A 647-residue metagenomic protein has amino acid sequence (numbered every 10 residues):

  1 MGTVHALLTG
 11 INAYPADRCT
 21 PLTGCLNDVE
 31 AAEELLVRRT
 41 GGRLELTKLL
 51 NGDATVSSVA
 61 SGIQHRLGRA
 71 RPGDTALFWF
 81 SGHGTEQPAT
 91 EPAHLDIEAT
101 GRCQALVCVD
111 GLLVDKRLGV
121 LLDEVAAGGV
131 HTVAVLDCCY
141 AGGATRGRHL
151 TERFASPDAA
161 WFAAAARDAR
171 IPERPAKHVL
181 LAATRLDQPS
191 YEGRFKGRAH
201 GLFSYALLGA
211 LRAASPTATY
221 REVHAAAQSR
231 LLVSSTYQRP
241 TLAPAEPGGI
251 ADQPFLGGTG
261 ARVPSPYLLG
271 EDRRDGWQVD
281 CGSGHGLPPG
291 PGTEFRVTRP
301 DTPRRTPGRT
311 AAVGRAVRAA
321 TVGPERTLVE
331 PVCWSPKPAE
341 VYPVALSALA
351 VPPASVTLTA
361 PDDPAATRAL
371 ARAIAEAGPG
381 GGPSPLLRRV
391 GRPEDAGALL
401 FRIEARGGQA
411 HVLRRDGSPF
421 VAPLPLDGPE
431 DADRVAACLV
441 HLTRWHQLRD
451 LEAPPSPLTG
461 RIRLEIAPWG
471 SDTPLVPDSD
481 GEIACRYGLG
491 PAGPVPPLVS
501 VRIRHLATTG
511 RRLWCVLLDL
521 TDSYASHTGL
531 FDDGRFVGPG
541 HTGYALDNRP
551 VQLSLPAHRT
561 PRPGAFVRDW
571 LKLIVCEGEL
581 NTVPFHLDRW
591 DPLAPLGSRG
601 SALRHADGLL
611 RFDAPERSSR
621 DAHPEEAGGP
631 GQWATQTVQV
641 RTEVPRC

Functional and structural regions predicted by a protein language model:
G2-P21: Short glycine-rich His-centered loop
T3, D53-S81, T85-L150: Caspase-like (clan CD) cysteine peptidase catalytic core
A6, I171-P172, D187, A214-G276 (+1 more regions): Caspase-like cysteine protease fold
G10, V29, D115-Y237, L520 (+1 more regions): Active-site-proximal C-terminal subdomain of hydrolase catalytic domains
G41-L50: Short beta-strand elements in bilobed, periplasmic/extracellular small-molecule ligand-binding domains
L77, R296, W514-L518: Beta-strand signatures of extracellular beta-sandwich domains
A144, V351-C647: Secretory-pathway glycoprotein ectodomains that are cysteine- and/or Ser/Thr/Pro-rich
V263-D280, H285-P353, S526, F531: Beta-strand/loop-dominated core regions that host nucleotide or nucleotide-derived cofactor-binding catalytic loops
